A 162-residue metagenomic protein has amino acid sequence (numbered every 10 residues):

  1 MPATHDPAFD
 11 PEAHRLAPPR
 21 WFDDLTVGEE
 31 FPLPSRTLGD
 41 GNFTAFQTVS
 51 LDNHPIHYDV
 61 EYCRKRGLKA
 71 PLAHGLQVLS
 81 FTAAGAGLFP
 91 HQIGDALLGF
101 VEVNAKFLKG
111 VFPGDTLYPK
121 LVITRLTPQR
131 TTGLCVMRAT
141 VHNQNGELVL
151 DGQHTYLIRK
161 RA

Functional and structural regions predicted by a protein language model:
M1-T26, F107-A162: HotDog/MaoC-like acyl-thioester-processing domains
T4-A73, K160: Catalytic strand-loop segment that frames the active site of acyl-thioester-processing enzymes
V27-E29, P34, N42, D52-H54 (+3 more regions): A generic structural signal for short beta-strands and their flanking turns/coil linkers
T48-D52, A84-H91, Q144: Short, intrinsically disordered, mixed-charge
S50-H57, K65, L98-F100, T124 (+2 more regions): Short, low-complexity, polar/charged sequence segments that are solvent-exposed and flexible
R66-A73, Q77-T124: Hydrophobic beta-strand-centered segment that forms part of the acyl-chain substrate-binding groove
